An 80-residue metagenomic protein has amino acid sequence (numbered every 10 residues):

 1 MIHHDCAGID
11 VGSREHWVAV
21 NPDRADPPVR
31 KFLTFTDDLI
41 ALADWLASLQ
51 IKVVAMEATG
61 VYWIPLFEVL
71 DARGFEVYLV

Functional and structural regions predicted by a protein language model:
M1-V80: Phosphate- and other anionic-substrate recognition elements at nucleic-acid/protein interfaces
